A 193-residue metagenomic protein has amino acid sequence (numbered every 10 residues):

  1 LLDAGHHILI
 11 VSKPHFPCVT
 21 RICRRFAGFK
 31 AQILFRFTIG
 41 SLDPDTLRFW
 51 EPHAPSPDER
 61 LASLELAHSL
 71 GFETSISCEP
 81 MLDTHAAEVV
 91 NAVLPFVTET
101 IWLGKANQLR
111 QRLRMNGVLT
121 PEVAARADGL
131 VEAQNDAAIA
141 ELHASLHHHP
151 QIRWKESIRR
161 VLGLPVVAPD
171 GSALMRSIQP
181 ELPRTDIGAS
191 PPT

Functional and structural regions predicted by a protein language model:
L1-S145: Conserved AdoMet/S-adenosylmethionine-binding subsite of the radical SAM
L113-T193: C-terminal accessory extensions appended to soluble enzyme cores
